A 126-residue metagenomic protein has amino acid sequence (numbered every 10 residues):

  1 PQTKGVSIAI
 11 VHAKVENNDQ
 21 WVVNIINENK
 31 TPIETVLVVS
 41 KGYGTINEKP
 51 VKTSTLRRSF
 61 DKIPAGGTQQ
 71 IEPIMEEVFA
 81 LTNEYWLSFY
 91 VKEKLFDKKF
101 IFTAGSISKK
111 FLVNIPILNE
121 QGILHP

Functional and structural regions predicted by a protein language model:
P1-N17, I115-G122: Low-complexity, acidic Ser/Thr/Pro/Gly-rich terminal tails and inter-domain linkers that flank the onset of structured
T3, N18, T68, T82-E84: A general secondary-structure signal for short beta-strands and their flanking turns/coil in non-transmembrane regions
Q20, I33-T35, E84: Exposed beta-strand and adjacent loop surfaces of beta-rich binding modules that mediate intermolecular recognition
W21-N27: Short, well-ordered beta-strand segments enriched in hydrophobic/aromatic residues
K30-N47: Short acidic, flexible loop segments centered on an aromatic residue
I46-T82, K92-L95: Intrinsically disordered, low-complexity Pro/Gly/Ser/Thr-rich segments with frequent PxxP/GP/PP motifs and embedded
E72-P126: Terminal connector regions
